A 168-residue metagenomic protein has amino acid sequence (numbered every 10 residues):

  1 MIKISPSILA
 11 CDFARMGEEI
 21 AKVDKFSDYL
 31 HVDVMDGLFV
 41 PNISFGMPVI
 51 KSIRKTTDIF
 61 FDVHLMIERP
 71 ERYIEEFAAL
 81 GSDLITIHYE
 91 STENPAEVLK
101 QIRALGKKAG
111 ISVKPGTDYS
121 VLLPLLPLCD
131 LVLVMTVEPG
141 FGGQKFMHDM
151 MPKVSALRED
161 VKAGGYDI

Functional and structural regions predicted by a protein language model:
M1-T86, T92-N94, Q101-A104, K108-A109 (+3 more regions): Conserved N-terminal beta1-alpha1 strand-loop-helix module at the mouth
D36-G37, V137-F141: A short, flexible beta-alpha/helix-coil linker loop
H88-E90, M135-E138: Short beta->alpha connector loops at strand-helix junctions that form conserved, small/polar/Pro-enriched
L99-Q101, T117: Predominantly soluble domains enriched in secretory-pathway, periplasmic, or organellar proteins
V132: Carboxylate-rich, divalent-cation-coordinating active-site regions
D167-I168: Conserved Lys-Pro-Asp/Glu-containing loop-to-beta segment of HAD-superfamily phosphomonoesterases, centered on
